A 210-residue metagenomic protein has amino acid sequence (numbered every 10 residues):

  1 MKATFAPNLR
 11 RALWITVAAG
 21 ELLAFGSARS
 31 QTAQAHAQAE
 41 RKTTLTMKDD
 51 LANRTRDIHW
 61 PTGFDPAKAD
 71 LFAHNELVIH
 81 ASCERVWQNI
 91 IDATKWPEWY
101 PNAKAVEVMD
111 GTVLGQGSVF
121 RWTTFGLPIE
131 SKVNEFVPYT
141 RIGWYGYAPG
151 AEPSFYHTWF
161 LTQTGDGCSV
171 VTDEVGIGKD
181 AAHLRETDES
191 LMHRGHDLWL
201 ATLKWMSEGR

Functional and structural regions predicted by a protein language model:
K2-I15: Bacterial N-terminal signal peptides that target proteins for export
A12-A24: Bacterial N-terminal signal peptides
Q31-E107: Hydrophobic ligand-binding cavity/cleft-lining segments
H74, T94-P128, Y139: Short beta-edge strand/loop motif at the mouth of beta-sheet-based domains
N75-L77, I129-E135, G146, F155-Q163: Hydrophobic/aromatic beta-strand elements that line small-molecule binding cavities or substrate pockets in beta-rich
H80-E84, N134-Y139, F160-S169, E208-R210: A short, structured loop/turn motif at beta-sheet edges
R85-I90, W96, F120, V133 (+3 more regions): Hydrophobic pocket/interface hotspot
A148-W205: Beta-strand/loop substructures that line and gate deep hydrophobic ligand-binding cavities in soluble
